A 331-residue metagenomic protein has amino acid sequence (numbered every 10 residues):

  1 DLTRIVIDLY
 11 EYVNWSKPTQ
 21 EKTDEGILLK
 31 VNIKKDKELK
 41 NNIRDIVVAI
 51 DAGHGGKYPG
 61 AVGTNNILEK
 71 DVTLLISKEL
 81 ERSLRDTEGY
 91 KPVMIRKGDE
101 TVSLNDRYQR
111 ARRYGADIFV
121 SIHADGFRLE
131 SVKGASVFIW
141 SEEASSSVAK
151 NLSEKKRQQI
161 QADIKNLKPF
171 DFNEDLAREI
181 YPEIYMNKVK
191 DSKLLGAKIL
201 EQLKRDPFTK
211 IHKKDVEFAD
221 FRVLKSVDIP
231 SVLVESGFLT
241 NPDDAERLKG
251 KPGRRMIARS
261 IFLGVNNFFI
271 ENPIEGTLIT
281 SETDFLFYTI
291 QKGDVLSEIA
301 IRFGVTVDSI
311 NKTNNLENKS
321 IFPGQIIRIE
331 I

Functional and structural regions predicted by a protein language model:
D1-V48, L68, L75, T289: Signal-peptide-cleaved, periplasmic/extracellular N-terminal interaction regions immediately downstream of the signal
T3, Y12-P18, D36-L39, G56-Y58 (+4 more regions): Short beta-strands and strand-coil junctions in structured, solvent-facing domains, enriched
L28-R44, V265-D284: Pro/Ala/Gly-rich low-complexity, hydrophilic intrinsically disordered segments
K35-L176, P182-A197: Catalytic-core regions of hydrolytic enzymes
R128, E179-L278, N311-K312: Active-site-adjacent mobile loop/cap segments within catalytic or ligand-binding domains
T283-T289, I301, T306-I331: Extracellular LysM carbohydrate-binding repeats and other cell-envelope/extracellular binding modules
